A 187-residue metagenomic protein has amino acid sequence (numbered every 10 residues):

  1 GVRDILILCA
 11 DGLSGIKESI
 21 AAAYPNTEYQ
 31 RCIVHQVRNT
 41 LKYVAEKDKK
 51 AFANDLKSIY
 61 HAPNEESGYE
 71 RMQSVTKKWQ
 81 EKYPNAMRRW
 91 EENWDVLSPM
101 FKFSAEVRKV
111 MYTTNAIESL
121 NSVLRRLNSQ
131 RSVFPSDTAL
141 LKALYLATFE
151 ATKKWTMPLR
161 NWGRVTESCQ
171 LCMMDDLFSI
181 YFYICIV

Functional and structural regions predicted by a protein language model:
G1, G12-G15, E118: Glycine-centered flexibility sites
G1-I7: Short, basic/hydrophobic alpha-helical segments
V2, I20-A23, I33-V34, I117 (+1 more regions): Hydrophobic aliphatic residue packing
D4, E28, R108-M111: A generic hydrophobic-helix recognition signal that picks specific residues within alpha-helical hydrophobic
I7-L13, S19-D55: Conserved beta-strand -> loop -> alpha-helix junction used to position metal-binding or nucleic-acid-contacting
S58-V187: Acidic/histidine-rich catalytic cores and adjacent linkers of DNA breakage/strand-transfer/modification proteins
